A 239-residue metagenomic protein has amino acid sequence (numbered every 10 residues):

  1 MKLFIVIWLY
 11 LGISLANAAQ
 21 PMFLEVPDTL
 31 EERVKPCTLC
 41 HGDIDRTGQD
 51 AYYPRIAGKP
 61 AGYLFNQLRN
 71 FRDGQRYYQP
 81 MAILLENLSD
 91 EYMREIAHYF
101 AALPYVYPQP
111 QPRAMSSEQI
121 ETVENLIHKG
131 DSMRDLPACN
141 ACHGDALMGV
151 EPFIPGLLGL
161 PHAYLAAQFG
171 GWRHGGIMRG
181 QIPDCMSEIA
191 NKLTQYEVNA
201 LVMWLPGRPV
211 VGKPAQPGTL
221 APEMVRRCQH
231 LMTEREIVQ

Functional and structural regions predicted by a protein language model:
K2-S14: Bacterial N-terminal signal peptides
A16-V34, I44-Y52, P104-M133, M232 (+1 more regions): Electrostatic cytochrome c docking/interface patches
Q20, L24-G58, Y63, Q67-N70 (+3 more regions): N-terminal Sec/ER secretory leader and immediately downstream segment of secreted/extracellular precursors
F23-T38, Y53, G58-Y63, E124-N140 (+3 more regions): Sequence context surrounding c-type heme c attachment/ligation sites in exported
K35-D43, I96, L136-A146, L201: The canonical Cys-X-X-Cys-His
G48-R55, N70-A114, E151-G156, H174-R208 (+1 more regions): Axial heme c-ligation environment in periplasmic c-type cytochrome domains
P214, G218-Q239: Short, low-complexity, Pro/Ser/Thr/Gly-rich segments in the mature regions of secreted, periplasmic
